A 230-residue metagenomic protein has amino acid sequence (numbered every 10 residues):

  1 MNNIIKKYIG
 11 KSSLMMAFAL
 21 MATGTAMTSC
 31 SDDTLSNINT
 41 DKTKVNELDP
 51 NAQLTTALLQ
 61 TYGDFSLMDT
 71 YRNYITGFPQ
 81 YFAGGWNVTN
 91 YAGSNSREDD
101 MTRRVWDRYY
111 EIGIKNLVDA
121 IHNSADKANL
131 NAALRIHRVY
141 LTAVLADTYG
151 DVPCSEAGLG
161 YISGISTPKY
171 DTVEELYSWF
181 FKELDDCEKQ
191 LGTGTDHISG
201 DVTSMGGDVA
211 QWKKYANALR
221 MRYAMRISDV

Functional and structural regions predicted by a protein language model:
N2-M16: Bacterial N-terminal signal peptides that target proteins for export
L14, G24, Q60, D64-L67 (+5 more regions): A generic structural signal for solvent-exposed, polar alpha-helical segments
L20-M21: Sec-dependent N-terminal signal peptides of Gram-positive bacterial secreted proteins and lipoproteins
T25-S29: C-terminal motif of bacterial Sec signal peptides marking the signal peptidase cleavage site
C30-Q80, R104, R108-E111, K115 (+1 more regions): Membrane-proximal, proline-rich intrinsically disordered regions
E47-N51, A83-V230: Structured, solvent-exposed acidic/aromatic patches
